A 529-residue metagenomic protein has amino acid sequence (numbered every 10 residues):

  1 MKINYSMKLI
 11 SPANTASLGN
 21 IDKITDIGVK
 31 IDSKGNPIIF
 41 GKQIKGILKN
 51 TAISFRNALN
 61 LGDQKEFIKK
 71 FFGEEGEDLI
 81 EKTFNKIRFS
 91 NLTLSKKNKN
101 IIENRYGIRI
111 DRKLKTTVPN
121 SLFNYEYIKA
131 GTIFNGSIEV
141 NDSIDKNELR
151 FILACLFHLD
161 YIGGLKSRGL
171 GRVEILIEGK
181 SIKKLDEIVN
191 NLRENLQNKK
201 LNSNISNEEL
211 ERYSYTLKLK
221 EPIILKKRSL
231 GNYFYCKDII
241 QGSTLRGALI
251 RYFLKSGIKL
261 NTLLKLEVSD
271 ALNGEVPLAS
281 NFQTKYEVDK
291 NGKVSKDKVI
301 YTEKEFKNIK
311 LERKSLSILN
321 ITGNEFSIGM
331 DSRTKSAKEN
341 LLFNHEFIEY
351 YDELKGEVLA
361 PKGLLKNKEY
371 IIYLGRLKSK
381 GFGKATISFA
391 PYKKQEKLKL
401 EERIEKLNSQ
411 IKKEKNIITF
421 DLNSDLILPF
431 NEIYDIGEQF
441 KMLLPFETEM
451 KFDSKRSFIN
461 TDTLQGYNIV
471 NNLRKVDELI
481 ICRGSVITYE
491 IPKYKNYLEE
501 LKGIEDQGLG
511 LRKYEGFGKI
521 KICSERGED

Functional and structural regions predicted by a protein language model:
M1-D529: Conserved active-site/ligand-binding neighborhood in enzyme cores
